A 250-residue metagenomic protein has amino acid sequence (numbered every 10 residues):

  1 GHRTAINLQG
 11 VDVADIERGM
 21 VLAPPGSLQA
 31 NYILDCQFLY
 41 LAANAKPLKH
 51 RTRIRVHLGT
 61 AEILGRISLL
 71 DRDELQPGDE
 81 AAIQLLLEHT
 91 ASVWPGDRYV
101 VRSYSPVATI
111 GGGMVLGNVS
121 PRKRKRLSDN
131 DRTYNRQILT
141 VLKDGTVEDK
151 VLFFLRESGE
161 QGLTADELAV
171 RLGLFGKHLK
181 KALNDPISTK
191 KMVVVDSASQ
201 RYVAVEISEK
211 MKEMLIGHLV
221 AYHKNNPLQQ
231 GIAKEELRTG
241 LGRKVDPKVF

Functional and structural regions predicted by a protein language model:
H2-T4: Membrane-interface junctions of multi-pass transporters
Q9-F250: C-terminal effector modules of nucleic-acid-centric enzymes and ribosome-associated factors
